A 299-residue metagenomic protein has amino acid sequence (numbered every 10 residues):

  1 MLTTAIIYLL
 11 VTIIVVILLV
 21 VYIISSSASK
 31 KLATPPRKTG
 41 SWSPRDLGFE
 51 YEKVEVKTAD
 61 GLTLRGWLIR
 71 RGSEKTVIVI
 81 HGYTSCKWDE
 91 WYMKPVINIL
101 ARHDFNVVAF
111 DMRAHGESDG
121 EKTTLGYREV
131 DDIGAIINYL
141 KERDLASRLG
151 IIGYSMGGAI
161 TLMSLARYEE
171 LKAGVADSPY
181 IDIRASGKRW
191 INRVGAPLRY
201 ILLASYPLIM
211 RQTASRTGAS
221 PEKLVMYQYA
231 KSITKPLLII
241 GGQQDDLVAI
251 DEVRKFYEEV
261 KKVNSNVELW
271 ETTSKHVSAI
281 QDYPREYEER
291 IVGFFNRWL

Functional and structural regions predicted by a protein language model:
A5-K57, W67: An N-terminal hydrophobic leader/cap segment in hydrolases
Y83-N98, M112: The serine-hydrolase catalytic nucleophile loop
I97-D119: Conserved alpha/beta-hydrolase
T123-D144: Alpha/beta-hydrolase active-site loop
M163-A219: Hydrolase active-site cap/lid region
S232-I233, I239-G241, D245: Short beta-strand/loop motif that positions the catalytic acidic residue of the alpha/beta-hydrolase fold
D246-E252: Conserved alpha/beta-hydrolase "acid-adjacent" motif
S274-E288: Catalytic histidine-centered segment of alpha/beta-hydrolase-like enzymes
